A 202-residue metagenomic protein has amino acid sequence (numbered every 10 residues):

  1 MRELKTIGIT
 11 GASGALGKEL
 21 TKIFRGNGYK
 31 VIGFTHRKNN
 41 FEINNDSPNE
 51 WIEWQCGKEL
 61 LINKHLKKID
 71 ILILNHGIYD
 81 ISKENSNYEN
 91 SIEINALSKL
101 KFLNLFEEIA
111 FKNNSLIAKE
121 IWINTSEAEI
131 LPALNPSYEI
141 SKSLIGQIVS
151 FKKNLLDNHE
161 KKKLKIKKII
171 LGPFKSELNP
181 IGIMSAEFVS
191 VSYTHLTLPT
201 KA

Functional and structural regions predicted by a protein language model:
T10-I23: N-terminal Rossmann NAD(P)H-binding glycine-rich loop of SDR-like oxidoreductase domains
N27-F41: Conserved glycine-rich Rossmann-like NAD(P)H-binding loop of the short-chain dehydrogenase/reductase
E42-E59: Rossmann-fold cofactor-recognition segment
I73-I81: Conserved NAD(P)H cofactor-binding loop of Rossmann-fold oxidoreductase domains
S82-N95: Short alpha-helical oligomerization interface
I94-L116: Amphipathic alpha-helical dimer-interface segment in Rossmann-like NAD(P)H-dependent oxidoreductases
S115-N158, K175: Catalytic loop of short-chain dehydrogenase/reductase
T194-T200: Conserved small/polar residues in nucleotide/adenosyl-binding loops
